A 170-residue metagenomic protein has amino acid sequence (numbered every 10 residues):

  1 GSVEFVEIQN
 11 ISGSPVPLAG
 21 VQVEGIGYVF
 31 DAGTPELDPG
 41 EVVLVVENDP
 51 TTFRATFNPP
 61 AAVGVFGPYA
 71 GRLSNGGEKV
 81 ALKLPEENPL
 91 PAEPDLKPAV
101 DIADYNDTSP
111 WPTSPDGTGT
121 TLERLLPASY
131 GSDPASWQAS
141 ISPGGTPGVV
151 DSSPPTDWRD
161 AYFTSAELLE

Functional and structural regions predicted by a protein language model:
G1-A135, A139-P143, V149-S152: Activation on beta-sandwich/Ig-like modules and their edge loops
V149-E170: Extracellular calcium-associated, cysteine-rich motifs in secreted modular proteins
